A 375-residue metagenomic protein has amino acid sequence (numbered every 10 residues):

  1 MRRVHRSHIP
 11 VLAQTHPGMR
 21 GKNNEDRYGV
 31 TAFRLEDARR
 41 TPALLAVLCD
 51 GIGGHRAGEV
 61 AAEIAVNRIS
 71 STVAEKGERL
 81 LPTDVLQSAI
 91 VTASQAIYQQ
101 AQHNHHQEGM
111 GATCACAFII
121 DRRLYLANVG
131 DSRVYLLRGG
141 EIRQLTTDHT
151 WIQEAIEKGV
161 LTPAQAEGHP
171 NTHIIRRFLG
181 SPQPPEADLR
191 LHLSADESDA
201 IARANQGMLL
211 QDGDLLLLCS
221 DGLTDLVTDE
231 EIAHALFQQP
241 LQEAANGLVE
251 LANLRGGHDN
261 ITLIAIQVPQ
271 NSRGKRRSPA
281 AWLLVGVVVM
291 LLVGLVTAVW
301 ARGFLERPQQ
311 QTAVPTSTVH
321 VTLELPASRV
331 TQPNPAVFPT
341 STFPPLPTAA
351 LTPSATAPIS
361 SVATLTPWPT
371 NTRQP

Functional and structural regions predicted by a protein language model:
M1-P375: PP2C/PPM-type serine/threonine phosphatase catalytic domain
